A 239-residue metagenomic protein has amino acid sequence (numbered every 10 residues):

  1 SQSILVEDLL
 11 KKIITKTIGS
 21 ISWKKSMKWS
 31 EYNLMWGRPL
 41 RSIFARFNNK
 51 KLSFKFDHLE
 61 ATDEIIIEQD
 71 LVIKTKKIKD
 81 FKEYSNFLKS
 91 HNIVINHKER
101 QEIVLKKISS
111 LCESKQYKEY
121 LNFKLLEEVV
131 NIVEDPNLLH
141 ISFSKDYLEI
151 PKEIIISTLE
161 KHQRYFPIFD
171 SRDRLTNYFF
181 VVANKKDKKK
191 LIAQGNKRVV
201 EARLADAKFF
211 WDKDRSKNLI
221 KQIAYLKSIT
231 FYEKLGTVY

Functional and structural regions predicted by a protein language model:
S1-I155, D173: Long, basic N-terminal domains or extensions that often function in RNA/ssDNA interaction or organelle/cellular
Y120-V238: Catalytic nucleotidyl-transfer cores of nucleotide-processing enzymes
